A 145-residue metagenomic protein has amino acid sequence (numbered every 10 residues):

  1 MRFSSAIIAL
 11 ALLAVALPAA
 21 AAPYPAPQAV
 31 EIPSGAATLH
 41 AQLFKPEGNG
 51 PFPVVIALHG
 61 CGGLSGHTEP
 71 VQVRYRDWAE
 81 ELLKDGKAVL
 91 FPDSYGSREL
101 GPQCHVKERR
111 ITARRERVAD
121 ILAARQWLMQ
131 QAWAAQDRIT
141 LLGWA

Functional and structural regions predicted by a protein language model:
M1-I8: Bacterial N-terminal signal peptides that target proteins for export
A16-A20: N-terminal signal peptide c-region/cleavage motif recognized by signal peptidases
A21-G50: N-terminal cap/lid segment of alpha/beta-hydrolase-fold proteins
P51-G60: Short beta-strand element of the alpha/beta-hydrolase
V55, R76-A79, V118, L122-R125: Extracytoplasmic/secreted envelope proteins and their assembly/folding machinery, especially bacterial periplasmic
G62-R74, E81-K84, F91-E116: Cap/lid segment of the alpha/beta-hydrolase catalytic domain
R110-A132: Alpha/beta-hydrolase active-site loop
W133-A145: Alpha/beta-hydrolase fold nucleophile elbow
